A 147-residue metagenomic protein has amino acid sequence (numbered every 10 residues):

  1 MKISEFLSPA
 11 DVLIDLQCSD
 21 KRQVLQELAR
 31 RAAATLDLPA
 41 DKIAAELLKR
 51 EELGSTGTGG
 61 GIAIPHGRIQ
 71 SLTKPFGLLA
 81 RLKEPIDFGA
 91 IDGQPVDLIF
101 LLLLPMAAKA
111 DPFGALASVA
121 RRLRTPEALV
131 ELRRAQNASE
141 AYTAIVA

Functional and structural regions predicted by a protein language model:
M1-A147: Cytosolic covalent-transfer regions centered on His/Cys nucleophiles that carry phosphoryl or persulfide groups
